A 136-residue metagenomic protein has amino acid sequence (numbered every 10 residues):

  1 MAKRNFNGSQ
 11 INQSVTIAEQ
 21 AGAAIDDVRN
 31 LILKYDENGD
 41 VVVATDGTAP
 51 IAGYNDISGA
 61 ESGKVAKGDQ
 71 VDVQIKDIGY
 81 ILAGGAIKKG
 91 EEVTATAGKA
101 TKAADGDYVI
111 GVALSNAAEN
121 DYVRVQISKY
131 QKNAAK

Functional and structural regions predicted by a protein language model:
M1-K136: Surface-exposed, low-hydrophobicity beta-strand/loop segments enriched in small/polar/acidic residues
